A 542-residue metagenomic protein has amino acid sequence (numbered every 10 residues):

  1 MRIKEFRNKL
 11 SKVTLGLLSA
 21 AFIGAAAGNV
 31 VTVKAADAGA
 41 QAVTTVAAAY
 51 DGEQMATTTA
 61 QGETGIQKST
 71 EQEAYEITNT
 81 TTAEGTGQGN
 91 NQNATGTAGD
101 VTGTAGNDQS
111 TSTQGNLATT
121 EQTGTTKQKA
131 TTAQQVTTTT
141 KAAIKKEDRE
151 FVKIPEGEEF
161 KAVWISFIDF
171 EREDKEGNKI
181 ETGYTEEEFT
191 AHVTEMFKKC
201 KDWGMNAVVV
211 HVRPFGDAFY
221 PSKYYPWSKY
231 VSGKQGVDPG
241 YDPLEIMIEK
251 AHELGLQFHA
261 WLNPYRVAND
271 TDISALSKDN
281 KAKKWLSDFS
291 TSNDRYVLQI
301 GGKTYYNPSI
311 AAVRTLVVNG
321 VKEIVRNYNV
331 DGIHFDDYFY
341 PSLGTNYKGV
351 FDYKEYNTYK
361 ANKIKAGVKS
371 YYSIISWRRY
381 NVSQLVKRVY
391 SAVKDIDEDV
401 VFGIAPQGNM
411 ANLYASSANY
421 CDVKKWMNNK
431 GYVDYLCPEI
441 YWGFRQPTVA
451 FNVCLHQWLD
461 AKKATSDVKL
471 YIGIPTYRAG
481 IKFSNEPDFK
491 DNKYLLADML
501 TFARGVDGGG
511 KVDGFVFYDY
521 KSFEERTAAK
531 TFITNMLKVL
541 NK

Functional and structural regions predicted by a protein language model:
G24-A42: Sec-dependent signal peptide cleavage junction
Q41-E147: Ser/Thr/Gly/Pro-rich low-complexity, disordered linker/stalk segments of secreted and cell-surface proteins
K153-T190, A260, Y265-N327: Active-site-adjacent "subsite" loops/lids of carbohydrate-active enzymes
T182-W203, Y230-E253, L316, Y380-K387: Aromatic- and glycine-enriched glycan-recognition loops and surfaces that form the carbohydrate-binding subsites
F189, L286-M410, Y414-N429, E439-W442: Polysaccharide-binding and catalytic clefts of secreted carbohydrate-active enzymes
A191-D217, Y328-D331, Y432-Y435, V512: Catalytic domains of carbohydrate-active enzymes, especially glycoside hydrolases
W203-P239: Aromatic-lined carbohydrate-binding/catalytic grooves of carbohydrate-active enzymes
K430-T448, W458-K542: Substrate-binding cleft of secreted/luminal carbohydrate-active enzymes
